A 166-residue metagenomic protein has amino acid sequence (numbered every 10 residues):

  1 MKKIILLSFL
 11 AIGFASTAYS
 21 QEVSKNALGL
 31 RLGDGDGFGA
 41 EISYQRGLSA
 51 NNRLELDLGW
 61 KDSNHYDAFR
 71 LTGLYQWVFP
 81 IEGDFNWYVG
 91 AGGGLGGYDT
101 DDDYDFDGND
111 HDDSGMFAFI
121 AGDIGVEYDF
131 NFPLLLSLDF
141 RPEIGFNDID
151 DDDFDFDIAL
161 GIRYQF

Functional and structural regions predicted by a protein language model:
I4-F14: Sec-dependent N-terminal signal peptides
F14-Q21: Sec/Tat signal peptide C-region and signal peptidase I cleavage site
E22-L32, V89: Transmembrane beta-strand segments of Gram-negative outer membrane beta-barrel proteins
G29-I42, W60-F69, G83, F146-D155: Solvent-exposed loop/turn segments connecting transmembrane beta-strands in outer-membrane beta-barrel proteins
R46-L138, Y164: Gram-negative (and chloroplast) outer-membrane scaffold detector with strong preference for beta-barrel transmembrane
F154-F166: Outer-membrane beta-barrel "beta-signal"
